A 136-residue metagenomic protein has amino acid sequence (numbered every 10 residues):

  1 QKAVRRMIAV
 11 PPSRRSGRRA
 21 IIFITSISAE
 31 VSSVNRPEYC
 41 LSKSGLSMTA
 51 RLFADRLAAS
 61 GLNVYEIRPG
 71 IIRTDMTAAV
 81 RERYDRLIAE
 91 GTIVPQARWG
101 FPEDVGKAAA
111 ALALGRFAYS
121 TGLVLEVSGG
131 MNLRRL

Functional and structural regions predicted by a protein language model:
R5, D55-R56: Alpha-helical segment proximal to the catalytic Tyr-Lys
S26: Residue(s) in the substrate-gating loop at a strand-loop-helix junction that position the organic substrate next
V31, T121-L136: Short C-terminal tail/terminal secondary-structure segment of NAD(P)H-dependent dehydrogenase/reductase domains
V31-P37, A59, A97: Active-site loop immediately N-terminal to the catalytic Tyr-X3-Lys motif of short-chain dehydrogenase/reductase
S42, A50: Active-site helix of classical SDR
A58, N63, Y119-G122: Short, small/polar-rich loop/turn modules that mediate ligand/substrate recognition or access, typified
A59, I71-V94, R134-L136: A glycine/serine/threonine-rich, flexible loop-to-helix segment that serves as the NAD(P) cofactor-binding "lid"
V94-V105: A conserved structural motif in NAD(P)-dependent oxidoreductases
